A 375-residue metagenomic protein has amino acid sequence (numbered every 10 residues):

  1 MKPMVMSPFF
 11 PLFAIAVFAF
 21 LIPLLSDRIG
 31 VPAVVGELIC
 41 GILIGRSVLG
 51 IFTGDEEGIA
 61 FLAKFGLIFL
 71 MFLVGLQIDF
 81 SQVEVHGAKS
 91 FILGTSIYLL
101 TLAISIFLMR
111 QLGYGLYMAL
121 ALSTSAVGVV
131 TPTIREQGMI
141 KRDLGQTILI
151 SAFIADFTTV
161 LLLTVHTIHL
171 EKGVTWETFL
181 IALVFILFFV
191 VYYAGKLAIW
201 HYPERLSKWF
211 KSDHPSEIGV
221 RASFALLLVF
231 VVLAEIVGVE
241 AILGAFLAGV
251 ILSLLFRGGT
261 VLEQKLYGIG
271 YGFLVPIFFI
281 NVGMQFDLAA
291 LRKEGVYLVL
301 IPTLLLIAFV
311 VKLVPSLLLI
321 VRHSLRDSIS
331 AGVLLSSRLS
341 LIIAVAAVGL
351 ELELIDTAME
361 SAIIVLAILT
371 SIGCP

Functional and structural regions predicted by a protein language model:
M1-P375: Transmembrane helical cores of multi-pass secondary ion antiporters/exchangers
